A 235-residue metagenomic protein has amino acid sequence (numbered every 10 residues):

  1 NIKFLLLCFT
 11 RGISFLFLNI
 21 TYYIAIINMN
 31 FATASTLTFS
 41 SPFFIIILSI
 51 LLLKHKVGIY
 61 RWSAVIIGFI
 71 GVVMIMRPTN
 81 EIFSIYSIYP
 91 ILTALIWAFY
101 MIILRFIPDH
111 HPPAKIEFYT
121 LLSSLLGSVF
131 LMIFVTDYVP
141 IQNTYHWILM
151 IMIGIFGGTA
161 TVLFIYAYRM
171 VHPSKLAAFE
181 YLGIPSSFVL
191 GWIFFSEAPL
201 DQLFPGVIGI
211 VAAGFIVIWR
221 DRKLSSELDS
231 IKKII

Functional and structural regions predicted by a protein language model:
N1-T21, I85-T93, M132, P140-T159 (+1 more regions): Loop-to-transmembrane-helix transition segments
I2-G12, V57-F69, Y86-L92, H111-S123 (+1 more regions): Cytoplasmic-side transmembrane-helix entry/capping segments in multi-pass membrane proteins
G12-I20, P42-I47, V72, A98 (+5 more regions): Hydrophobic/small/kink-forming positions within alpha-helical transmembrane segments of polytopic membrane proteins
I24, S41-S63, P185-F204: C-terminal transmembrane-helix exit sites in multi-pass transporters
I27-N30, V73-I85, M132-M150, W192 (+1 more regions): Membrane-interface helix termini and inter-helical loops of multi-pass transporters
A34-S40, I107-S123, T161-W192: Helix-helix packing/entry segments at the starts of transmembrane helices
Y60-R77, Q202-D221: Hydrophobic transmembrane alpha-helices of multi-pass small-molecule transport proteins
I82-Q142, L228-I235: Transmembrane alpha-helical segments that form core, pore/gating elements of small-molecule transporters/exporters
